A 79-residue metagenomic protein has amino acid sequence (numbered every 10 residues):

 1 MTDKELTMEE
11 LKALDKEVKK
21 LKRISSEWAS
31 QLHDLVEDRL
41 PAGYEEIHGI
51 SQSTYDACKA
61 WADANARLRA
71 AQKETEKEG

Functional and structural regions predicted by a protein language model:
M1-K4, K73-G79: Short intrinsically disordered terminal tails
T2-L35: N-terminal acidic leader/helix
Q31-K73: Short, charge-rich amphipathic interface segments used for partner binding and complex assembly
